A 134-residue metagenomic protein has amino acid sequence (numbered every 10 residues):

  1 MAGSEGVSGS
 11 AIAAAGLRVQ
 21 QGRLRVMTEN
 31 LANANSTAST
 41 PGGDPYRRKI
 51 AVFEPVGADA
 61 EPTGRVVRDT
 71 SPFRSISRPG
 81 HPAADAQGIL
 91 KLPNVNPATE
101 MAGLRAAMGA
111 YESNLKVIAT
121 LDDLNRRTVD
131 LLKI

Functional and structural regions predicted by a protein language model:
M1-I134: Amphipathic alpha-helical polymerization modules
